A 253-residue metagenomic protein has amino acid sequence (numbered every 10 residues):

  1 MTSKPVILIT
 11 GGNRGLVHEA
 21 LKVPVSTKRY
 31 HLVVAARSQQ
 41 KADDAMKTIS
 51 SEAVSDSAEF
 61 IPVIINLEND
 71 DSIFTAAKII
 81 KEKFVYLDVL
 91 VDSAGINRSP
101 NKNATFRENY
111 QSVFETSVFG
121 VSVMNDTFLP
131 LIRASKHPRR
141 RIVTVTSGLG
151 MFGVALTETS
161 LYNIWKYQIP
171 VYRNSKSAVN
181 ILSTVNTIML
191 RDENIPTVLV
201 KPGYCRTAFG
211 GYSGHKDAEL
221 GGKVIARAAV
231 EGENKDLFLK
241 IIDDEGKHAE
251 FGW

Functional and structural regions predicted by a protein language model:
M1-V34: Canonical Rossmann dinucleotide-binding motif of NAD(H)/NADP(H)-dependent dehydrogenases/reductases, specifically
S51-D71: Rossmann-fold cofactor-recognition segment
S55-I61, I79-D92, R98: A glycine-rich helix->loop->beta "capping" turn within Rossmann-like NAD(P)(H)-dependent oxidoreductase domains
E68-F84: Conserved Rossmann-fold cofactor-binding substructure of NAD(P)-dependent oxidoreductases
V91, M124-F128, I132, L182-S183: Hydrophobic positions on the long internal alpha-helix of Rossmann-like NAD(P)-dependent oxidoreductase domains
I96, P100-F114, R133-R191: Catalytic loop of short-chain dehydrogenase/reductase
S177, L199-V200, T207, G211-W253: C-terminal helical subdomain
